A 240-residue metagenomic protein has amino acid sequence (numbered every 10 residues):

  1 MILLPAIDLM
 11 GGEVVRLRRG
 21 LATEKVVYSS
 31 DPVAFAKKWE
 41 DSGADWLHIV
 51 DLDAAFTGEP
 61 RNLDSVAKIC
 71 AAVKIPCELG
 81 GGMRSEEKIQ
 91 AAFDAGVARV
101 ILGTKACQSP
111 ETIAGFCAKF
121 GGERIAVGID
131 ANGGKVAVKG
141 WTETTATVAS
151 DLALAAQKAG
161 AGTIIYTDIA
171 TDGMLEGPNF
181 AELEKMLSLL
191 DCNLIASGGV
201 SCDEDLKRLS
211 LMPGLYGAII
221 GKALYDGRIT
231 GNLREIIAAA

Functional and structural regions predicted by a protein language model:
I2-A6, W46, K74-E78, A98-I101 (+5 more regions): Structural preference for beta-strand elements that scaffold enzyme active sites
D8, W39, L47, L79 (+6 more regions): Conserved, mostly hydrophobic/aromatic
G11-G12, R19-T23, Q90-F93, V97-D172: Conserved anion-binding
Y28-E40, R84-Q90, T145-A155, L206: Short, acidic/polar
W46-D64, T104, Y166-E176: Glycine-rich, proline-tolerant flexible connector loops at the mouths of alpha/beta enzymes
P60-A67, T142-D151, E176-E184, L233-I237: Charged helix-capping and loop-helix junction motifs
V73-R99, A181-A218: Catalytic cores of alpha/beta
E111-F120, L187, L206, S210-A240: C-terminal helical cap(s) of enzyme catalytic domains, especially alpha/beta-barrels
